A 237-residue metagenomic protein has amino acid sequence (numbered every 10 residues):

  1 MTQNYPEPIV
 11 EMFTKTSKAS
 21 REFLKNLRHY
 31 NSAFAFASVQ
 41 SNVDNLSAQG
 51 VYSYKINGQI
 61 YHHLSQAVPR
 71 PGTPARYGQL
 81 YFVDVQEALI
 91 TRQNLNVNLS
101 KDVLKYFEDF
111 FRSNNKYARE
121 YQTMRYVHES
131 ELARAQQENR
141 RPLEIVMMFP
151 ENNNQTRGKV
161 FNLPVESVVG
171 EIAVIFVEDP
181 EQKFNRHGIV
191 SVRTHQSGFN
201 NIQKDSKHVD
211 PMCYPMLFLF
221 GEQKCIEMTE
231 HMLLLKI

Functional and structural regions predicted by a protein language model:
M1-I237: Non-catalytic interaction regions
